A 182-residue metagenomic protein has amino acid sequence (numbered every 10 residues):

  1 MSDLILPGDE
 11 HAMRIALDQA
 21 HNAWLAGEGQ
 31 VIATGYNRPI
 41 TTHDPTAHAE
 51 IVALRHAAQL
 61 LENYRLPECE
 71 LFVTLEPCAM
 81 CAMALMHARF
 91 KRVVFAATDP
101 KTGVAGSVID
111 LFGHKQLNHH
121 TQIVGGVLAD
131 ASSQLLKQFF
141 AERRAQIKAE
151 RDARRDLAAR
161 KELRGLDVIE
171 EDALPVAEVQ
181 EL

Functional and structural regions predicted by a protein language model:
M1-L182: Zinc-dependent deaminase catalytic domain
